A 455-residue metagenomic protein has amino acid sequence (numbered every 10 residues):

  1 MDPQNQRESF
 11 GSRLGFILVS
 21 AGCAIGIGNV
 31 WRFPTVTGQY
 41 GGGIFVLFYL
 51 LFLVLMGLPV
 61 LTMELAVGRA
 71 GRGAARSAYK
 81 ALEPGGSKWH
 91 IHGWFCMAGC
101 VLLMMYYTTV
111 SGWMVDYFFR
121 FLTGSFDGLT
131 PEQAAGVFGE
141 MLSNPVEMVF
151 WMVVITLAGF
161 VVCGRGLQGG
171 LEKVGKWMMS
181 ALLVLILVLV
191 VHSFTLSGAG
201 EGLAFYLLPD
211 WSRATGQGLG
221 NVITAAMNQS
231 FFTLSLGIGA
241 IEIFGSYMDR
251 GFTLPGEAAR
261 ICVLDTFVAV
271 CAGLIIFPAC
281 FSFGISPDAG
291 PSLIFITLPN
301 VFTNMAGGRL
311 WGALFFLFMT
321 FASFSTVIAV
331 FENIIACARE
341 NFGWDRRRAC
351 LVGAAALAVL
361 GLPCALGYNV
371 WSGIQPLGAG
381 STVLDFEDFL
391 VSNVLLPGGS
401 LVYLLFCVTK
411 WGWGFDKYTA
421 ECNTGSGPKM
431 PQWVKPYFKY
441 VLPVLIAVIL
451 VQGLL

Functional and structural regions predicted by a protein language model:
M1-P3, S77, S111-S143, S246-G251 (+6 more regions): Helix-loop-helix connectors at the membrane interface of multi-pass transporters/channels
M1-W31, V60-L65, R69-I91, D249-T253 (+1 more regions): Membrane-interface "cap" regions at the ends of multi-pass membrane proteins
D2-Q6, F10, E172, K176-F324 (+2 more regions): Membrane-embedded translocation segments of transport machinery
Q4-E8, V36-Y40, A70-F95, T108-Q168 (+5 more regions): Inter-helical loop and helix-membrane interface segments of multi-pass membrane transporters/permeases
L14-F52, G239-G245, G256-A259, V263-L264 (+1 more regions): Transmembrane helix-boundary motif of multi-pass solute transporters/channels
G15-I17, V149-F150, L264-V270, R309 (+3 more regions): Loop-to-transmembrane helix boundary motifs in multi-pass membrane proteins
R32-T37, G159-G166, Q229-E257, I261 (+3 more regions): Helix-loop junctions at the membrane interface of multi-pass solute transporters
H92-M97, F342-A354, D388-I446: C-terminal membrane-solvent junction of multi-pass transporters and transport-like membrane proteins
